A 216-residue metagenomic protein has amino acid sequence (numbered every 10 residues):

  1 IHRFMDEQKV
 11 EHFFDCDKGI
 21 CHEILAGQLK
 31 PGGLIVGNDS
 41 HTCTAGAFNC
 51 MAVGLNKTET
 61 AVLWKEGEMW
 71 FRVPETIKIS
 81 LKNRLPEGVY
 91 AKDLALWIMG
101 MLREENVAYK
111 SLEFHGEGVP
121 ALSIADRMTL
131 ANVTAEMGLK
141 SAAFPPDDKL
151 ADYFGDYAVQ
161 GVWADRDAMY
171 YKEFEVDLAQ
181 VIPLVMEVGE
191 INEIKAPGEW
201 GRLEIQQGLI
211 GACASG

Functional and structural regions predicted by a protein language model:
I1-G216: Fe-S-dependent hydro-lyases/dehydratases of central metabolism
